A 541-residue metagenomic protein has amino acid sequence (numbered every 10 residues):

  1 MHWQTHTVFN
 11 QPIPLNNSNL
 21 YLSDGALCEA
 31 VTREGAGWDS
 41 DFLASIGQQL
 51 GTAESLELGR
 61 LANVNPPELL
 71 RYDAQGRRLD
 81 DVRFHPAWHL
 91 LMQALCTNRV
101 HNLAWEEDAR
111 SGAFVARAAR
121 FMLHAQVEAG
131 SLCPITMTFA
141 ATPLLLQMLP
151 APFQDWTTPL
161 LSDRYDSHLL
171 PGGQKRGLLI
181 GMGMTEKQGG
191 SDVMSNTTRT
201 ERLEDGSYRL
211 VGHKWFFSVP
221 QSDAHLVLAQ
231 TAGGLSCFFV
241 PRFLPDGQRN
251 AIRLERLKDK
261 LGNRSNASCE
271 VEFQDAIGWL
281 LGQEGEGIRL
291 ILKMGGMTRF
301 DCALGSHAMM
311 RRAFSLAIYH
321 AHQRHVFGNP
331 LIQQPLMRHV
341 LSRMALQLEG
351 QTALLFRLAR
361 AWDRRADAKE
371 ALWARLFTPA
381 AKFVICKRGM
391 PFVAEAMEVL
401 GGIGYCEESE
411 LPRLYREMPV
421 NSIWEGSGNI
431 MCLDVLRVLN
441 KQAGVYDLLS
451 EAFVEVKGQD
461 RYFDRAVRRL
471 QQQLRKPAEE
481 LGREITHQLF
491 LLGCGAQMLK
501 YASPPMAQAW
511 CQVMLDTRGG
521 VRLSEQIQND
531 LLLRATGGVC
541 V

Functional and structural regions predicted by a protein language model:
M1-R110, A129, C540-V541: Extended, charge-enriched "interface" segments that sit outside catalytic cores
Q4-T5, L22, A26, T32-S45 (+3 more regions): Alpha-helix capping/hinge segments and adjacent helical runs
D80-P171, S218-P220, W424: Internal helix-loop-helix
S207, V211-A251: A short core secondary-structure module
D246-Q248, E270-T298, S315-I332, A466-E479: A glycine-rich, basic-preceded beta-loop-alpha segment at the flavin cofactor/substrate interface of flavin-utilizing
Q248-Q274: Flexible, small-/acidic-enriched active-site or ligand-binding loops
E349-K382, E398, Q471-E480: C-terminal helix-coil-helix/basic helical segment that borders enzyme active sites and/or dimer interfaces and provides
E455-V541: C-terminal amphipathic alpha-helical interaction region
